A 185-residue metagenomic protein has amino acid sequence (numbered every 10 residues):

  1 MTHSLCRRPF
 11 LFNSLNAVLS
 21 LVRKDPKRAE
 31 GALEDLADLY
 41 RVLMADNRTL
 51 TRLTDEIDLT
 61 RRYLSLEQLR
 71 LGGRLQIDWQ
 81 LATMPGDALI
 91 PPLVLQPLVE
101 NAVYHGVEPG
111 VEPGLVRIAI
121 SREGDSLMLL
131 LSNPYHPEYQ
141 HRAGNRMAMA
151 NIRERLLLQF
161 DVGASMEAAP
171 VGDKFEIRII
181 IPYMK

Functional and structural regions predicted by a protein language model:
M1-A169, K174-E176, I180: Two-component histidine phosphotransfer core
P182-K185: C-terminal end segment of the histidine kinase catalytic
